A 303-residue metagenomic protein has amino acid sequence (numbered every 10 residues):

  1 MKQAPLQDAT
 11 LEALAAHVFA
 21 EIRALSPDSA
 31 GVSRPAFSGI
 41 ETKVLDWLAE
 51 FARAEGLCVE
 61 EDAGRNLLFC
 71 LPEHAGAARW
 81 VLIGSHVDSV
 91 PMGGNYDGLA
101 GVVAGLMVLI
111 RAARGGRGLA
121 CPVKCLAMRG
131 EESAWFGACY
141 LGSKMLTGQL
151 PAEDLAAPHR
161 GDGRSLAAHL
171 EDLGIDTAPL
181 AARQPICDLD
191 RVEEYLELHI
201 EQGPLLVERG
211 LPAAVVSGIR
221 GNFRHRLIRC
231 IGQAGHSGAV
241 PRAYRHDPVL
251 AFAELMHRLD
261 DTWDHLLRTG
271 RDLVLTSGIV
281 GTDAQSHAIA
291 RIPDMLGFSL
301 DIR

Functional and structural regions predicted by a protein language model:
K2-S38, R129, L155: N-terminal capping segment at the start of a domain
A15-F19, G76-I83, N222-I228: Short coil-to-beta-strand
L25-P72: A non-catalytic alpha/beta surface segment that caps or lines the substrate-entry region of metallo-dependent hydrolase
L48, V102-A112, F252-L255, L259: Buried hydrophobic packing segments
E55, L67-A100, G105, H236: Catalytic-core environment of secreted peptidases
D62-G64, L82, G118-R129, R271-G278: Beta-strand segments within the central parallel beta-sheet cores of soluble alpha/beta enzyme folds
P91-D162: A generic, well-ordered mixed alpha/beta core segment in the N-terminal half of proteins
E131, G137-R303: Midchain, well-structured core segments that form catalytic/ion-binding scaffolds
